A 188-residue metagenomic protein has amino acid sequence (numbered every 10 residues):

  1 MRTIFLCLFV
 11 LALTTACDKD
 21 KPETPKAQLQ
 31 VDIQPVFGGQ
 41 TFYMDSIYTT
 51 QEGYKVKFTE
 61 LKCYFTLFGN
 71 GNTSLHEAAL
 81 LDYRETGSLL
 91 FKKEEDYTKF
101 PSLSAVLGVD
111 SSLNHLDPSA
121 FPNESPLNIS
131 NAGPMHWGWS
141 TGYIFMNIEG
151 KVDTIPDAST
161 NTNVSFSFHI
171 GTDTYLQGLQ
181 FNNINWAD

Functional and structural regions predicted by a protein language model:
M1-I4, D18-K19: Positively charged n-region of N-terminal signal peptides that target proteins for export
L13-A16: C-terminal motif of bacterial Sec signal peptides marking the signal peptidase cleavage site
D18-D188: A short, solvent-exposed, low-complexity linear motif enriched for acidic/polar residues with Pro/Gly/Ser/Thr
